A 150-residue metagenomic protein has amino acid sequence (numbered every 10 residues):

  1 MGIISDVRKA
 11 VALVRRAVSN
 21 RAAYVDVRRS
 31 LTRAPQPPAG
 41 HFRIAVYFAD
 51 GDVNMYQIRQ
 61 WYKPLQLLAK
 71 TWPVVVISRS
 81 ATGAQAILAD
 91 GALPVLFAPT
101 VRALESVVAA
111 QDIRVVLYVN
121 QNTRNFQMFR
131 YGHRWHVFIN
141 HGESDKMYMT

Functional and structural regions predicted by a protein language model:
M1-G40: Membrane-proximal basic amphipathic "stem/tether" segments
Q36-A45, G132-R134: A short, charged/proline- and glycine-enriched loop that marks the coil->beta-strand transition at the N-terminal
P38-G40, M55-I58: Extended repeat-based scaffolds of very large eukaryotic assembly and lipid-transport proteins
Y47-M55, W61-T150: Active-site and donor-binding regions of nucleotide-sugar-utilizing enzymes
